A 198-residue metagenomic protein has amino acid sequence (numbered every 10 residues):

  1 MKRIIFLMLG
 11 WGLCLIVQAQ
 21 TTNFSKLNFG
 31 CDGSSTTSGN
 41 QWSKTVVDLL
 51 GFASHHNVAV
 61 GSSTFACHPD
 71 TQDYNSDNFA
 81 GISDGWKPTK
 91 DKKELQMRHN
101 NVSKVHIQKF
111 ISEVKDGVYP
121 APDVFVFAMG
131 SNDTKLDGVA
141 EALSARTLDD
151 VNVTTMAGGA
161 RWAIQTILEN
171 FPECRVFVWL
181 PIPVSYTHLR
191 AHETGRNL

Functional and structural regions predicted by a protein language model:
M1-Q20: Bacterial Sec-dependent N-terminal signal peptides
N23-D150, T154: Conserved SGNH/GDSL esterase-like catalytic core that processes O-acyl groups on lipids and polysaccharides
T45, L49-L50, T166, N170 (+1 more regions): Alpha-helical structural signal in soluble globular domains
G51-H56, G158, F171-C174: Structural alpha-beta junctions
V126-L136, A140-E141, A163-R190: Active-site segments of SGNH/GDSL-like serine hydrolases that catalyze O-acetyl group transfer/hydrolysis on lipids
M156-A163: A general structural detector for well-ordered alpha-helical segments in enzyme core domains, enriched
H188-L198: Single conserved hydrophobic/aromatic residue that forms the stacking wall/gate of nucleotide- or nucleobase-binding
